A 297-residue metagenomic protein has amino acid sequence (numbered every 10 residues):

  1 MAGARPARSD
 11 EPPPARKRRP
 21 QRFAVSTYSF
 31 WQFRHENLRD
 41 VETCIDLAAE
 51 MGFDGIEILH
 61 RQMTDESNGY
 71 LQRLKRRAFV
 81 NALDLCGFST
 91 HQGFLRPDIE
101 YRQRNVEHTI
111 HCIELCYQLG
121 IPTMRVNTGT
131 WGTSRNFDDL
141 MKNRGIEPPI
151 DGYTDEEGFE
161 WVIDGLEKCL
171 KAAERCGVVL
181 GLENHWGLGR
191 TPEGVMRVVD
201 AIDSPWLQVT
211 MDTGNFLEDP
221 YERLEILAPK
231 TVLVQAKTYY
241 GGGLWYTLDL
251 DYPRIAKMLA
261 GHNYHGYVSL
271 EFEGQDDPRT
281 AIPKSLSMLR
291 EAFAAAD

Functional and structural regions predicted by a protein language model:
A2-A24, S29-F33, L38-G52, E167 (+2 more regions): Histidine-acidic metal/acid-base catalytic patches
G3, P12-R18, R77-G87, L95-Q208: Active-site acidic/histidine proton-transfer and metal-coordination neighborhood in alpha/beta enzyme cores
L47, M51-E66, S89: N-terminal substrate-binding region of glycoside hydrolase catalytic domains
D54-G55, D84, P122, V179 (+2 more regions): Residue-level detector of anion-binding/catalytic polar loops
E57, G87-S89, R125, G181 (+2 more regions): Conserved beta-strand positions in the central sheet of alpha/beta enzyme cores
E57-F79, W131-R135: Glycine-rich, proline-tolerant flexible connector loops at the mouths of alpha/beta enzymes
H60-M63, E183-H185, E273: A short gly/proline-enriched turn/hairpin at secondary-structure junctions
E66-L74, I99-N105, P278-I282: Metal-dependent catalytic neighborhoods of phosphoester/phosphodiester hydrolases
